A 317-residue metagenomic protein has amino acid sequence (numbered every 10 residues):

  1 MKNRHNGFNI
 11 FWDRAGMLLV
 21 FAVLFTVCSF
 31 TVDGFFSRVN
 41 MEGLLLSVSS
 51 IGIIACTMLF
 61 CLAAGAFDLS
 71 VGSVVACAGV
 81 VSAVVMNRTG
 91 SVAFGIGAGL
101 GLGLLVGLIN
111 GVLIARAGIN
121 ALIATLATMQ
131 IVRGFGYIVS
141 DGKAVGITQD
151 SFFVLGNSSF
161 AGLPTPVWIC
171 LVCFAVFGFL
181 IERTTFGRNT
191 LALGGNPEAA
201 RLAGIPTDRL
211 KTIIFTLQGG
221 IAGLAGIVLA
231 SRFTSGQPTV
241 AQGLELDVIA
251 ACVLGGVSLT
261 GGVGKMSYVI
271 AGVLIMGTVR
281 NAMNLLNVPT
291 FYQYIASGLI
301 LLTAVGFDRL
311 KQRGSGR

Functional and structural regions predicted by a protein language model:
M1-T26, F30, L202-R209, N281-R317: Cytosolic-side transmembrane-helix boundaries in multi-pass membrane proteins
K2-F8, F67, L104-V145, R183-T185 (+2 more regions): Short loop segments and helix-boundary regions at transmembrane helix junctions of multi-pass inner-membrane proteins
V23-R88, V112-I119, G256-M266, L299: Single transmembrane alpha-helix segments in multi-pass membrane proteins
D33-G43, G136-G142, L180-G187, I214-A251 (+1 more regions): Inter-helical junctions in multi-pass inner-membrane proteins, predominant in energy-converting antiporter-like
V48-T57, S73-C77, L104-L108, L171 (+3 more regions): Hydrophobic alpha-helical segments embedded in the membrane of multi-pass proteins
S91-G99, L105-N110, I114, A161-G236: Helix-loop-helix "hairpin" substructures at the membrane interface of multi-pass membrane proteins
A117, A121-T184, L210-I213, R232-A241 (+2 more regions): Transmembrane helix-bundle core of multi-pass membrane transporters and related energy-transducing complexes
T216, A222, R232-S297: Transmembrane alpha-helical segments in multi-pass inner-membrane proteins
